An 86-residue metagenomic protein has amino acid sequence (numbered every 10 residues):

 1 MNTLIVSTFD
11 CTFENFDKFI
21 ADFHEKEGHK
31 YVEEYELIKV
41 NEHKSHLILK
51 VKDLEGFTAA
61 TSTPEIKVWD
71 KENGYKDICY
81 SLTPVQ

Functional and structural regions predicted by a protein language model:
M1-W69, Y75-Q86: Short S/T/G/P-rich N-terminal loop/turn motif that feeds into the first structured element of a domain
